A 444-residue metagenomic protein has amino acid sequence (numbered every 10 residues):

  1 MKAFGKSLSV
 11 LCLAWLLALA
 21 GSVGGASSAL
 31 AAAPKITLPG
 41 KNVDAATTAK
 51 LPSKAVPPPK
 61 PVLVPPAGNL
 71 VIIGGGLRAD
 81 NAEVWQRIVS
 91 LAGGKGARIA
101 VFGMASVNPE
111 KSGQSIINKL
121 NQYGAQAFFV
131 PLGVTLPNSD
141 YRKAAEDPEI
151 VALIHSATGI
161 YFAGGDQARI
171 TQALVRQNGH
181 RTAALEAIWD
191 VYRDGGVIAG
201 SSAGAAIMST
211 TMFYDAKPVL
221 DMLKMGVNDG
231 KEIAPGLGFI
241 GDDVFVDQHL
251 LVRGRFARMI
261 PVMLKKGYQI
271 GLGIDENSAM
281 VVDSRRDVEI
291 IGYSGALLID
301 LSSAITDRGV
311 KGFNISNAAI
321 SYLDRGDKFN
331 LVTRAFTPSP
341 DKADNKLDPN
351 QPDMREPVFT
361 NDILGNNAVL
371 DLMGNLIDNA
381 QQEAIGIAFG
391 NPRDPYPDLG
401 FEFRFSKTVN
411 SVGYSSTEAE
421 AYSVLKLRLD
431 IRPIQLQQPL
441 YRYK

Functional and structural regions predicted by a protein language model:
V10-G24: Bacterial N-terminal signal peptides
G25-A32: Boundary at the C-terminal end of the N-terminal hydrophobic targeting segment
P34-G96, V107-Q114, L120-Q122, V134 (+2 more regions): C-terminal and late-domain segments of enzyme folds
S106, S112-S115, Q122-V151: Functional beta-strand-loop-alpha-helix junction segments that form "active/interaction loops" within catalytic
E149-L153, H180-G195: Catalytic-core regions built around general acid/base machinery
Y161-G164, A187-I188, Y192-F213: Catalytic nucleophile loop
Q167-R181: Glycine/threonine-rich flexible loop motifs
